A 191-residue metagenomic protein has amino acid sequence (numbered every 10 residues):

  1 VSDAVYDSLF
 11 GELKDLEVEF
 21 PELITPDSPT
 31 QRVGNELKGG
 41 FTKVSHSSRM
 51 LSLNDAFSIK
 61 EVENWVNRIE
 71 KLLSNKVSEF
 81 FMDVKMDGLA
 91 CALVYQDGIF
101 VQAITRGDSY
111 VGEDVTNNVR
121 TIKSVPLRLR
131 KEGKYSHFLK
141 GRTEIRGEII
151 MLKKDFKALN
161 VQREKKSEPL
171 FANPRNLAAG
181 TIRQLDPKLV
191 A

Functional and structural regions predicted by a protein language model:
V1-A191: RNA/tRNA-interacting regions in translation and RNA-turnover enzymes
